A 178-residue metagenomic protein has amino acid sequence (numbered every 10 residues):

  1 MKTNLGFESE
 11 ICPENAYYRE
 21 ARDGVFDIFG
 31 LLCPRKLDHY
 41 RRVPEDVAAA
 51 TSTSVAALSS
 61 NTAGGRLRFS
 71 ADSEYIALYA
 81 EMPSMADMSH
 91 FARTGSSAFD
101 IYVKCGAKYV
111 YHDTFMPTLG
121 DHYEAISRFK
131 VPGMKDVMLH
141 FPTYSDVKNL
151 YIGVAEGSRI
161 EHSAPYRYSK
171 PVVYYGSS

Functional and structural regions predicted by a protein language model:
M1-P171: N-terminal secretory targeting modules
